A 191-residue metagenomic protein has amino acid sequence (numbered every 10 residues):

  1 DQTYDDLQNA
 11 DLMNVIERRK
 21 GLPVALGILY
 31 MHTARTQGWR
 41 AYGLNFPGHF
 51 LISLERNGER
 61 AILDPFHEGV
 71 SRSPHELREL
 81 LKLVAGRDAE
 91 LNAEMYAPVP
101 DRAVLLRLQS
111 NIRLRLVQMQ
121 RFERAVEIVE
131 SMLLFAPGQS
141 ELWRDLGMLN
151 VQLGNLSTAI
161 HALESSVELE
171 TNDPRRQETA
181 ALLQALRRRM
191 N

Functional and structural regions predicted by a protein language model:
D1-N191: A structural boundary/capping signal
